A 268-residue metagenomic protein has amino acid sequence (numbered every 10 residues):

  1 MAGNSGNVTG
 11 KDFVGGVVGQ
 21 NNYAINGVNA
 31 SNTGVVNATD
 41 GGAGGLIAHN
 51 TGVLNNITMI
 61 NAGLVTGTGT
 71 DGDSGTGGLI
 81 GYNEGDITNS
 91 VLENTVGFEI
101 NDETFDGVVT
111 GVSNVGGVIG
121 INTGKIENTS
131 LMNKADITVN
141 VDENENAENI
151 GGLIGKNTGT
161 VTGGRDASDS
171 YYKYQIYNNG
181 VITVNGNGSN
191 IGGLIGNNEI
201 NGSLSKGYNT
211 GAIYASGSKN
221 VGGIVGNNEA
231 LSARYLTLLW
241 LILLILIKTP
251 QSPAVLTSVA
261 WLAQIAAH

Functional and structural regions predicted by a protein language model:
M1-H268: Surface-exposed loop/turn motifs in large extracellular/passenger domains
